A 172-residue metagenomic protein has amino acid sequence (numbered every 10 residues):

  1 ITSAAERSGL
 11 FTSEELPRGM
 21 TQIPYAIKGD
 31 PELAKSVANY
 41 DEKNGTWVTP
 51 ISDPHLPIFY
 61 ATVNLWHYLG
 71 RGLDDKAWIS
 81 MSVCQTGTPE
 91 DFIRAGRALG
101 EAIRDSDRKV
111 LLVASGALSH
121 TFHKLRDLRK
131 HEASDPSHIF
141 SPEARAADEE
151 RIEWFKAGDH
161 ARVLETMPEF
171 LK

Functional and structural regions predicted by a protein language model:
I1, M81, R108-G116: Beta-strand elements within well-structured catalytic alpha/beta cores of enzymes that handle phosphate/sulfate esters
T2-R97, D105, L125-K172: Flexible, D/E/H-enriched segments
S119-K124: A structural signal for small-residue-enriched, beta-sheet-centric alpha/beta enzyme cores and oligomeric scaffold folds
